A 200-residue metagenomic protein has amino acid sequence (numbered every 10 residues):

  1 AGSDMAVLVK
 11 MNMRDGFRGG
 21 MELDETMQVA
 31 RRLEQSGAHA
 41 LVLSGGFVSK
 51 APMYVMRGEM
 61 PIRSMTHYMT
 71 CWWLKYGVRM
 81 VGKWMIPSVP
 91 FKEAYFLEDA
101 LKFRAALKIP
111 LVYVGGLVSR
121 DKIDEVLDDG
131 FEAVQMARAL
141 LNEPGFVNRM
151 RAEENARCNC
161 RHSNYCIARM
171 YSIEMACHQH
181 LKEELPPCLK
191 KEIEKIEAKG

Functional and structural regions predicted by a protein language model:
A1-G200: Flavin-dependent oxidoreductase catalytic cores
